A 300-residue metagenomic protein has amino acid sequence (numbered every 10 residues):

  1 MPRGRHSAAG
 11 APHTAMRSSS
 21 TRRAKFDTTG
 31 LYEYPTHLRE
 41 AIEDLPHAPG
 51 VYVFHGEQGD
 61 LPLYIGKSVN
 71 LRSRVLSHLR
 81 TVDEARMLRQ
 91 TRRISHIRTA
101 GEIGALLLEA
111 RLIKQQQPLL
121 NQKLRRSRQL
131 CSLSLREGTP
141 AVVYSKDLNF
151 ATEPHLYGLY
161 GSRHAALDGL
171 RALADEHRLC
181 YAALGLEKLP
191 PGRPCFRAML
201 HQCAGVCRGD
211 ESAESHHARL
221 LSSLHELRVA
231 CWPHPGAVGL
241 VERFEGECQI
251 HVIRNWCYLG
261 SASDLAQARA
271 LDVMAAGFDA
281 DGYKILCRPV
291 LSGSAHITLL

Functional and structural regions predicted by a protein language model:
P2-G10, T14-L63, K67-L300: Conserved catalytic/ligand-binding micro-motifs in nucleotide and anionic cofactor chemistry
